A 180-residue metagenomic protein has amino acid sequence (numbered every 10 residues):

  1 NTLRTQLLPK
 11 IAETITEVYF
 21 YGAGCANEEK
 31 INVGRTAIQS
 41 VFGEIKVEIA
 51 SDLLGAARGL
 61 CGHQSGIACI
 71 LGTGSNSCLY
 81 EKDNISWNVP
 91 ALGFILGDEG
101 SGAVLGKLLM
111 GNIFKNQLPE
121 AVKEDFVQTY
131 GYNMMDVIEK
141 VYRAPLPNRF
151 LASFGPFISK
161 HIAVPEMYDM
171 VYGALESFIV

Functional and structural regions predicted by a protein language model:
N1, E13-T14, I85-S86, A91 (+1 more regions): Short glycine-rich, Thr/Ser-proximal phosphate-binding strand/loop in the N-terminal lobe of ATP-dependent enzymes
N1, V127-V180: Adenine-nucleotide phosphate-binding core of ATP-dependent small-molecule kinases
N1-G43, L60-C61, A144: Short beta-strand-loop/turn "lid" adjacent to the catalytic site in phosphate-handling enzymes
T2, G59, V104, L108 (+4 more regions): Alpha-helical scaffold segments in soluble metabolic enzymes
Y19-C25, L71-G74, V180: Glycine-rich beta-strand-to-loop/alpha-helix junction loops that act as flexible
E44-A68: Conserved phosphate-binding catalytic cores of ATP/NTP-utilizing and phosphoryl-transfer enzymes
R58, C69, S75-E81: Short beta-strand scaffold segments in enzyme catalytic cores
I85-Y132: Glycine-rich phosphate-binding loop plus the immediately following alpha-helix
